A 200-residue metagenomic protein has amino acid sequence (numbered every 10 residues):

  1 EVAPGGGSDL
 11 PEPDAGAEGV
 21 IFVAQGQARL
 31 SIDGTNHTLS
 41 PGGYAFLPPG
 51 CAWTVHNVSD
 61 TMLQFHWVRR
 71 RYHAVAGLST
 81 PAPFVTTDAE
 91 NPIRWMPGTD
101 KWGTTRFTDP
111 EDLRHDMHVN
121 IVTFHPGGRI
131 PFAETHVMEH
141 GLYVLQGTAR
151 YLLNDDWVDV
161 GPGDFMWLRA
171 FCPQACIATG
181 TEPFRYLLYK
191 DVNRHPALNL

Functional and structural regions predicted by a protein language model:
E1-A15, T105-T108, N120-H136, A170: Conserved short histidine dyad/triad with adjacent acidic residue
P4, D9, D60-M117, N199-L200: A short, N-terminal "cap"/entry segment at the start of jelly-roll beta-barrel domains of the cupin/DSBH fold
D9-L10, A17, D33, P41 (+4 more regions): Short, solvent-exposed loop/turn positions at domain surfaces that link secondary-structure elements or cap domain
G16-R29, D33, V137-R150, N154: Glycine- and acidic-residue-biased ligand/ion/polar-headgroup-sensing regions
G34-P49, D155-A170: Short acidic-glycine-tyrosine-enriched beta hairpin
N36, P49-A74, A170-P196: Ligand-binding loop in jelly-roll beta-barrel domains
